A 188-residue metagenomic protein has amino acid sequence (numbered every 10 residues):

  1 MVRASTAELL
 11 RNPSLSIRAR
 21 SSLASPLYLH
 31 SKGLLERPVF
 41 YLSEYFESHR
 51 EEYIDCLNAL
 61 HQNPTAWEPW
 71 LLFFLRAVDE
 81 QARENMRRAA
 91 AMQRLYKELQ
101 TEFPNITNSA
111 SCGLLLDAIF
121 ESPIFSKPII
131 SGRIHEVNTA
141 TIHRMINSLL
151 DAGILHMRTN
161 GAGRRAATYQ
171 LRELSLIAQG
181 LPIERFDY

Functional and structural regions predicted by a protein language model:
M1-A89: Phosphate/pyrophosphate-binding active-site loops
F74, I130, I142, T168-Y169: Hydrophobic, well-ordered secondary-structure elements that form the walls of internal hydrophobic environments
N85-M86, P128, G180-P182: Short conserved micro-motifs at the rims of enzyme active sites and ligand-binding pockets
R87-L116: Short alpha-helical segments that sit at the start of domains
S109, M157-F186: Short, cationic-aromatic polyanion-contact patches
L116, E121-I134: Short acidic, hydrophobic short linear motifs in intrinsically disordered regions
E136-S148: Short amphipathic alpha-helical interaction segments
G153: Glycine-centered, phosphate/nucleic-acid-interacting loop/turn motifs that mediate DNA/RNA or nucleotide
